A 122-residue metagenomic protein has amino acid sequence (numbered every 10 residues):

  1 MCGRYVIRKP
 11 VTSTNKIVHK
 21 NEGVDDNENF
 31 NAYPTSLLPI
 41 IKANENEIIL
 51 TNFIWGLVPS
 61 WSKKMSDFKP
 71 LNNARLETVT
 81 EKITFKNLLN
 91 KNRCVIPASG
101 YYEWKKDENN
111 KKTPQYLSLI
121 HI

Functional and structural regions predicted by a protein language model:
M1-I120: Short linear sequence motif anchored by a di-proline
